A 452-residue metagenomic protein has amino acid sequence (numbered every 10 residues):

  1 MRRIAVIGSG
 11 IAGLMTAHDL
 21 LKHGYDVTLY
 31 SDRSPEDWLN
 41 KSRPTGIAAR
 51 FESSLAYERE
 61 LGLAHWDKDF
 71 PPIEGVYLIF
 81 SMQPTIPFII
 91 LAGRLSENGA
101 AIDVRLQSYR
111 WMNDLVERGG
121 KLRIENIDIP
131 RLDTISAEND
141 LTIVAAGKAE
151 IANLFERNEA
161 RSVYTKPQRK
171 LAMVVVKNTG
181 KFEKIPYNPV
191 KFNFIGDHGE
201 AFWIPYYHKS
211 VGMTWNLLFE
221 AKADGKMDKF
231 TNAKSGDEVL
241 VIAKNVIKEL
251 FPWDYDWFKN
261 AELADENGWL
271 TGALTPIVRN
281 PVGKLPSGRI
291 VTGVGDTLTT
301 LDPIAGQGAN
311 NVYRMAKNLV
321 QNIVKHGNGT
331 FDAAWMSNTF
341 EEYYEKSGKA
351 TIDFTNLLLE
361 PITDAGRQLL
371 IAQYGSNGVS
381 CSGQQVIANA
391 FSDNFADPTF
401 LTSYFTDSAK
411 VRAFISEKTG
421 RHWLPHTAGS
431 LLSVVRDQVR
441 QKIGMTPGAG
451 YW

Functional and structural regions predicted by a protein language model:
M1-A12: Beta1/beta-strand and adjacent pyrophosphate-binding region of the FAD-binding site in flavoprotein oxidoreductases
I7-S9, L21-S42: Glycine-rich FAD pyrophosphate-binding loop
R33-S81: N-terminal FAD cofactor-binding segment of flavoenzymes
R59-E60, D67-E156: Conserved N-terminal helical subregion
E156-K191: Central beta-strand plus flanking loop segment that forms part of the substrate or channel wall within the catalytic
I195-T271: Conserved FAD/dinucleotide-binding core of flavoprotein oxidoreductases
L274-I352: Conserved mid-domain beta->alpha element of the FAD-binding
A305, Q321-W452: C-terminal helical "tail/cap" subdomain of flavin- and related membrane-associated enzymes
